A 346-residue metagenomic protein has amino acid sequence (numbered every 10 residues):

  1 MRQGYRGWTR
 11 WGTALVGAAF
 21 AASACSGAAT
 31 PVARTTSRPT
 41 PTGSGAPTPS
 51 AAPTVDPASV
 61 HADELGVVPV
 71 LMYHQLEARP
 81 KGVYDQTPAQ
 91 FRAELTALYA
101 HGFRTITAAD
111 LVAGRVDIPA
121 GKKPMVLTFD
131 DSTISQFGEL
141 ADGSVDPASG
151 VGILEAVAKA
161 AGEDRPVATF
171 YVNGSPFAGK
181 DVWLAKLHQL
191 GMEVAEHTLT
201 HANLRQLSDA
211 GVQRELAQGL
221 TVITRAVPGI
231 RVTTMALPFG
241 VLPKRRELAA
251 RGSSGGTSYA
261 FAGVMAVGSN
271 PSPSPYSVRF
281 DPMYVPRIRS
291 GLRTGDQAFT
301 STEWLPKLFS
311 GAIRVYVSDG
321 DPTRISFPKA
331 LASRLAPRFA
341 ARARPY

Functional and structural regions predicted by a protein language model:
R2-L15: Bacterial N-terminal signal peptides that target proteins for export
A22-G45: C-terminal region of N-terminal signal peptides and the immediate post-cleavage residues of exported proteins
P41-T128, T133-A141, V145, L207-Y346: C-terminal active-site subregion of NodB/CE4 polysaccharide deacetylases
D63, I118, I153-E163, F177-E196 (+1 more regions): Acidic (Asp/Glu)-rich catalytic clusters
A93, S149-A156, V182-K186, R214 (+1 more regions): Alpha-helical scaffolding segments of alpha/beta enzyme cores, especially the outer helices of TIM-barrel or partial
T128, Y171, A195: Generic enzyme active-site microenvironment
G138-K159, P166-F170: A short alpha/beta connector and helix-capping loop motif
A195-Q206: Substrate-binding clefts and substrate-entry loops adjacent to catalytic sites of polymer-processing enzymes acting on
